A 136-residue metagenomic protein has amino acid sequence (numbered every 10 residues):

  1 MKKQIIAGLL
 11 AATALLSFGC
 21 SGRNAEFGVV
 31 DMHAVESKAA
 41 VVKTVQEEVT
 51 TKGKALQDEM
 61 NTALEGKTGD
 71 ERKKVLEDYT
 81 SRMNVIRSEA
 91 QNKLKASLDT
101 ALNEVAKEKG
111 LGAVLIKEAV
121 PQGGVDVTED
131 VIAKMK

Functional and structural regions predicted by a protein language model:
M1-A7: Bacterial N-terminal signal peptides that target proteins for export
L15-G19: C-terminal motif of bacterial Sec signal peptides marking the signal peptidase cleavage site
S21-K136: Amphipathic, charged alpha-helical segments and their helix-to-coil junctions in extracytoplasmic/peripheral assemblies
